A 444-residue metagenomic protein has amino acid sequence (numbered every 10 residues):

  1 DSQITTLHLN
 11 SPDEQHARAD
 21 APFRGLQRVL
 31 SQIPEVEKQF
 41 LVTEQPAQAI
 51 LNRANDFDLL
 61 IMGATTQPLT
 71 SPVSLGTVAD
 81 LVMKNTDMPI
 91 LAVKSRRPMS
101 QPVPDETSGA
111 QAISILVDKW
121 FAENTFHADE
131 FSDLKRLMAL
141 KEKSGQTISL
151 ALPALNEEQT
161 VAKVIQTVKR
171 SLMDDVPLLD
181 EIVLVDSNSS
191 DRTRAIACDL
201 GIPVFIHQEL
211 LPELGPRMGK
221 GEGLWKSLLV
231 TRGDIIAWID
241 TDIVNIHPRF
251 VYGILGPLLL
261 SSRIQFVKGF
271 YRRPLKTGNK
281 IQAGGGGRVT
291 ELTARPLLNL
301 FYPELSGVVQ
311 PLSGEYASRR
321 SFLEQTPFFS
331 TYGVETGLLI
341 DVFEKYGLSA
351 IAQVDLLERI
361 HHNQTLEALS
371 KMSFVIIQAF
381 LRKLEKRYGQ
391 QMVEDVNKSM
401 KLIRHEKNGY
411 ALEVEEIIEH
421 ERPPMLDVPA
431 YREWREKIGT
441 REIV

Functional and structural regions predicted by a protein language model:
D1-Q39, L59, N85: Small/aliphatic-rich secondary-structure junction motif
R28-L60, A64-T70: Structural beta-alpha unit
A54-E106: Gly/Ser-rich helix-loop-strand patches that form or flank binding pockets for ribonucleotide-derived cofactors
D105-R170: N-proximal low-complexity "stem/linker" segments adjacent to membrane-targeting elements
D105-S114, K119, I360, Q364-V444: Terminal low-complexity segments of carbohydrate-biosynthetic enzymes
D186-R194: A conserved acidic beta->alpha catalytic loop
P212-K220, I246-R320: Acceptor/aglycone-binding surface of glycosyltransferases and processive sugar-polymer synthases
I236: Short aromatic/hydrophobic "clamp" motif used to bind/position activated sugar donors
